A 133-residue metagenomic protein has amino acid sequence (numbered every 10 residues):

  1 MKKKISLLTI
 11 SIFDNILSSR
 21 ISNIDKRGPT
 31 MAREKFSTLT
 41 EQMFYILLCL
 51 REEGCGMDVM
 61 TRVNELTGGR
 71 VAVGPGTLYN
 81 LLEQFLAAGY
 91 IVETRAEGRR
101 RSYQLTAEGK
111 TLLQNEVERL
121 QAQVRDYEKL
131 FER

Functional and structural regions predicted by a protein language model:
M1-E34: Short, intrinsically disordered or compositionally biased N-terminal tails of bacterial proteins
R20, Q114-R133: Amphipathic alpha-helical dimerization/coiled-coil segments that flank or bridge DNA-binding/regulatory modules
R33-T77: N-terminal helix-turn-helix DNA-binding core of bacterial DNA-binding proteins
Y79-Q84: Short, hydrophobic-biased segments on the C-terminal half of alpha helices that form "recognition helices"
L86-G98, Q104: Beta-hairpin "wing" of winged helix-turn-helix
G98-V117: Basic, amphipathic "hinge/linker" alpha-helix immediately C-terminal to the N-terminal HTH DNA-binding motif
